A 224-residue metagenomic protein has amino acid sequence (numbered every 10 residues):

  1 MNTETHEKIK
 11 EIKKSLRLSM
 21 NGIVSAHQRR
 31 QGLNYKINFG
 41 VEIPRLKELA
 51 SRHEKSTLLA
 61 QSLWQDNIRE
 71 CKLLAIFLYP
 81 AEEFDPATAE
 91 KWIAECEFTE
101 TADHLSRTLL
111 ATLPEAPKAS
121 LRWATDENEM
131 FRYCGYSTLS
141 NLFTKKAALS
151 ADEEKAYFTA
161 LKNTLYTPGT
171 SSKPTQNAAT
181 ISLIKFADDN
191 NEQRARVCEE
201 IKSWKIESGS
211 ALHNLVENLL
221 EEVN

Functional and structural regions predicted by a protein language model:
M1-N224: Alpha-helical scaffold domains
